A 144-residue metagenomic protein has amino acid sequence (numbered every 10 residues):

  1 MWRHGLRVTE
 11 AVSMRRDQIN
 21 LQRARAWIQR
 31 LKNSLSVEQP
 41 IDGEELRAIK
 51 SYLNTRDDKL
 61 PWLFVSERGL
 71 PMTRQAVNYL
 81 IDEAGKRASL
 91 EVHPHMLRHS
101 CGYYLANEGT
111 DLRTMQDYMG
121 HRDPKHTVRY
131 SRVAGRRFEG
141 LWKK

Functional and structural regions predicted by a protein language model:
M1-S13, E108-T110, H121: A short, glycine-centered helix-capping/turn motif at helix boundaries that positions DNA-contacting or catalytic
H4, V8-T9, S13-S51: Conserved tyrosine-mediated DNA breakage-rejoining catalytic core shared by Y-recombinases
R15, A106, M119, Y130-S131 (+1 more regions): DNA major-groove recognition helix of helix-turn-helix
I19-L21, T73, L90-E91, D111-S131 (+1 more regions): Short, polar N-cap/turn motifs at the start of nucleic acid-interacting alpha helices
I28, I81, T127-Y130: Mobile genetic element proteins and their domesticated derivatives, centered on retroelements and DNA transposons
V37-P40, R132-K144: DNA/chromatin major-groove-contacting recognition/catalytic segments
Q39, N78-D117: Short, basic (Lys/Arg/His-rich) helix/loop patches that form interaction surfaces in the mid-to-C-terminal regions
D42-E91: Active-site/catalytic core of tyrosine-dependent DNA strand-transfer enzymes
